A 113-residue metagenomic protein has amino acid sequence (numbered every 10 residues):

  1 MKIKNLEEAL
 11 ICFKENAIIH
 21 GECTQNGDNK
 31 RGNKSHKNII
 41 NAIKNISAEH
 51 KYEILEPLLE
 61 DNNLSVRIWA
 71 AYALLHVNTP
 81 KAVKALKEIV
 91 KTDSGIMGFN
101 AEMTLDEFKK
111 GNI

Functional and structural regions predicted by a protein language model:
K2-K4, I11-E15, N26-S47, I68-V77 (+1 more regions): Structural detector for internal amphipathic alpha-helices that build alpha-solenoid repeat scaffolds
I3-I11, C23, I46-L58, T79-K91 (+1 more regions): Amphipathic alpha-helical scaffolding segments comprising HEAT/armadillo-like alpha-solenoid repeats
A17-C23: Hydrophobic transmembrane helix segments
N29, L59-D61: N-terminal start-of-chain detector that recognizes signal peptides and the immediate post-cleavage beginning
I40, Y52-E53, N63, F108: Generic ordered-secondary-structure signal
N62-N63, D93-S94: Short inter-helical turns and helix N-cap capping residues of alpha-solenoid HEAT/ARM repeat scaffolds
L64-E88: Charged low-complexity stretches with an acidic bias
I89-D93, D106-F108: Short, intrinsically disordered/low-complexity patches at protein termini and at juxtamembrane boundaries
